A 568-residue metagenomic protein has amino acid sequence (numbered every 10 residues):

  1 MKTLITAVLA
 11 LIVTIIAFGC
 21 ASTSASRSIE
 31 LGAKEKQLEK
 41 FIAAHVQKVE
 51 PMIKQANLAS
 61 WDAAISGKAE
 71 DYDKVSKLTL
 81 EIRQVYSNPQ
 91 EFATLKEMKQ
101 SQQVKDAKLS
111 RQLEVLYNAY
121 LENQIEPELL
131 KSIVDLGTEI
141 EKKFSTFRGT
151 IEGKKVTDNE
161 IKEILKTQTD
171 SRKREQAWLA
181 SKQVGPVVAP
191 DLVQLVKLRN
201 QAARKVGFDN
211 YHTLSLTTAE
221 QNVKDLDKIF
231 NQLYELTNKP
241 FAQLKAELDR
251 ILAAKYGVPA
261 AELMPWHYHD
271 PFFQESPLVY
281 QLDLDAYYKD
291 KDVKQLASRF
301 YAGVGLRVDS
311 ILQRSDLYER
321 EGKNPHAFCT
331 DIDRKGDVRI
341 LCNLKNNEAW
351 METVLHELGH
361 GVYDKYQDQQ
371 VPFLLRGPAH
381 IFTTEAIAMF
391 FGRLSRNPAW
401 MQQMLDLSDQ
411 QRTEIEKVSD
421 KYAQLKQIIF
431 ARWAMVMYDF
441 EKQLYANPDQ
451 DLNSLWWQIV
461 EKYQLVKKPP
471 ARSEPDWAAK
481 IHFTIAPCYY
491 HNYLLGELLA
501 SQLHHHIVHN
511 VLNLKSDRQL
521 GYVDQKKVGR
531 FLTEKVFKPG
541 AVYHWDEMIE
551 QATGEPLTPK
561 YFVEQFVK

Functional and structural regions predicted by a protein language model:
A7-A17: Bacterial N-terminal signal peptides
T23, R27-L38, A69-E70, V115 (+9 more regions): C-terminal, non-catalytic "cap/extension" segments appended to globular domains
R27-V193, C488, V563: N-terminal helix-rich structural modules
E152-E163, T167, V193-L341, D409-D420 (+2 more regions): Active-site-proximal, well-structured secondary-structure segments within enzyme catalytic domains
R172, L179, G322-N347, V354 (+1 more regions): Active-site scaffold of zinc-dependent metalloenzymes
H212, D364-F390: Post-HEXXH active-site segment of zinc metalloproteases
F230-P240, P378-R412, L503: Post-HExxH zinc-binding segment in Zn-dependent metallohydrolases
